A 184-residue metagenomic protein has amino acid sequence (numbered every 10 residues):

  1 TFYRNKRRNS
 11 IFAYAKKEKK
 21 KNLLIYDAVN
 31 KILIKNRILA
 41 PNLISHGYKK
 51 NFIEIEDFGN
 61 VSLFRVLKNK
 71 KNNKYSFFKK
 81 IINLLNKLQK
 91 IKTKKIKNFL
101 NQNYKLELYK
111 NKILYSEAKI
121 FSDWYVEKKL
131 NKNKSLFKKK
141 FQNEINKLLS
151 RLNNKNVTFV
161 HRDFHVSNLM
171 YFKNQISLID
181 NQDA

Functional and structural regions predicted by a protein language model:
T1-K6, L88-Q89, I145-A184: Active-site acidic catalytic loop and adjacent metal/ATP-binding pocket of ATP-dependent phosphoryl transfer enzymes
Y3-S116, N153-N154: ATP-binding pocket architecture of kinase catalytic cores
R8, I32, E127-N131, M170: A generic structural signal for solvent-exposed, polar alpha-helical segments
N22-A28, S76-I91, N131-I145, M170 (+1 more regions): Hydrophobic transmembrane alpha-helix bundles
N60, R65, E127, V166 (+1 more regions): Active-site micro-motifs of SAM-dependent methyltransferase domains
T93, N98-K105, K112-I113, E117-F159: An alpha-helical support segment within catalytic cores of ATP-dependent transferases
